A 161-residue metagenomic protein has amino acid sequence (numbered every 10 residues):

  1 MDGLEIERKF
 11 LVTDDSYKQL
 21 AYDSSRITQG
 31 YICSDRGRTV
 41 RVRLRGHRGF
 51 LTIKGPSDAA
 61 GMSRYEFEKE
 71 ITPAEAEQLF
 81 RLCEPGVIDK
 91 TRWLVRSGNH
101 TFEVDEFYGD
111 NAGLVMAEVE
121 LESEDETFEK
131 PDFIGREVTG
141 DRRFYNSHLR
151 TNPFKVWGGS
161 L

Functional and structural regions predicted by a protein language model:
M1-L161: Phosphate-end processing signature that detects enzymes handling 5′-triphosphorylated RNA and polyphosphate
